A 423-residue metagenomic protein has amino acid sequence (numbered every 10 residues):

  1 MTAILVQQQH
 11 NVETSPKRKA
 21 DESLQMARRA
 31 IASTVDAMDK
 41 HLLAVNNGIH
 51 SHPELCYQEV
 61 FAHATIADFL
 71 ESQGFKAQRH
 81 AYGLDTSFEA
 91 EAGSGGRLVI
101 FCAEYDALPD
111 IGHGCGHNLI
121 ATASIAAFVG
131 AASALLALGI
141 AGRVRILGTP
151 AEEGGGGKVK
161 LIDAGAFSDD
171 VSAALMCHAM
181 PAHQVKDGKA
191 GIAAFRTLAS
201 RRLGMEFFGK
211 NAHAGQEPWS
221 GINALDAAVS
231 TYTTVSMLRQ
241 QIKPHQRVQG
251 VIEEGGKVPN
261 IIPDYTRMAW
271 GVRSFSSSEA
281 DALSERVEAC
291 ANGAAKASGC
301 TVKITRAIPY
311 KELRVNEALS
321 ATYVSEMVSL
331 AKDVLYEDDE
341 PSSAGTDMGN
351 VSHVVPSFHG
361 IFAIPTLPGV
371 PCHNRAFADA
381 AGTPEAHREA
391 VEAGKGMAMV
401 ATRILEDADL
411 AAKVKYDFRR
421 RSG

Functional and structural regions predicted by a protein language model:
T2-R145: Acidic/His- and Gly-rich active-site-bordering loop/insert found across diverse amide/peptide-bond hydrolases
A3-Q7, P16-K17, S23, L225-G423: Metal-dependent amide/peptide-bond hydrolase catalytic core, centered on the "pita-bread" metallohydrolase fold
I49, A90, F101, H117 (+7 more regions): Divalent metal-coordination and catalytic microenvironments
T86-E91, D106-G114, N118-L119, L135-P263 (+2 more regions): Histidine/acidic-residue-rich, glycine-tolerant segments that coordinate divalent metal ions
R97, D170-S172, V334: Local beta-strand N-terminus motif with an aromatic residue
V99, L147, A173-L175, P356-G360: Hydrophobic/aromatic beta-strand patches that form the interior of the parallel beta-sheet core in alpha/beta enzyme
I100-C102, L203-F208, H359-I364: Non-cysteine beta-strand/loop elements that form the S-adenosyl-L-methionine
A126-L136, L161-F167, E389-V391, G396: Alpha-helical scaffold segments that flank or form the walls of functional sites
